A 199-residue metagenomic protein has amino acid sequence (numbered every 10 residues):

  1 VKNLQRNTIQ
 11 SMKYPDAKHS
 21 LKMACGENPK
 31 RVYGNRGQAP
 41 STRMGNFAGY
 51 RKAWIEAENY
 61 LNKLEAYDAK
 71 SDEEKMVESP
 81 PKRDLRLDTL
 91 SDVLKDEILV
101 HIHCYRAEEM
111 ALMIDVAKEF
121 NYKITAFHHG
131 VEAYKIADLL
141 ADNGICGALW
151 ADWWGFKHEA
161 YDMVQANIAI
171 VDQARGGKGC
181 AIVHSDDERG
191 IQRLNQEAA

Functional and structural regions predicted by a protein language model:
V1, A137-D138: Short, solvent-exposed polar/charged micro-motifs at secondary-structure junctions
V1-A126: Polyanionic/metal-chelating signatures
R31-Y33, V131-Y134, E159: Short C-terminal domain-edge/linker segments immediately following a structured domain
L99, D138-A141, I145-A199: His/Asp/Glu-enriched, well-ordered alpha-helical/loop segment that forms or immediately abuts the divalent-metal
A107-A111, G130-A137, R189-I191: Active-site environment of divalent metal-dependent phosphoester hydrolases
I114-N121, V131-Y134, D142: Acidic, glycine-rich loop-and-beta core segments that form the ion-binding/anion-interacting portion of active sites
A126-V131, A148: Short internal beta-strands
